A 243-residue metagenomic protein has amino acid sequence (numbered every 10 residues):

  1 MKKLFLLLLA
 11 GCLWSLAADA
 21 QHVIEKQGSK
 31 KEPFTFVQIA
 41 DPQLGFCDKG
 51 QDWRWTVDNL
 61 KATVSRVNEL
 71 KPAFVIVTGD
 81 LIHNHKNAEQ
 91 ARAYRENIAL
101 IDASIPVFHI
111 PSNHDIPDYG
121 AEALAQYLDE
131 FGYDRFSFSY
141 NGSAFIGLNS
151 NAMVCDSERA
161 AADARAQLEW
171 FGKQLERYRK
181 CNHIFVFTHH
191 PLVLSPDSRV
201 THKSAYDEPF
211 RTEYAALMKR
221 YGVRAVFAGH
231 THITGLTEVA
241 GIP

Functional and structural regions predicted by a protein language model:
M1-L4: Positively charged n-region of N-terminal signal peptides that target proteins for export
L6-S15: Bacterial N-terminal signal peptides
D19-A91: N-terminal active-site segment of His-dependent metallophosphoesterases
H22-G28, N87-H183, S204, P209-A225 (+1 more regions): Extended active-site neighborhood of metal-dependent phosphoesterases/phosphodiesterases
D41, G79-D80, S112-N113, H189 (+1 more regions): Active-site glycine-centered loops adjacent to acidic/histidine catalytic or metal-binding residues that shape
L44, I82-H83, D115, L192 (+1 more regions): Short active-site segment of divalent metal-dependent hydrolases/proteases that encodes the spacing between
C47-G50, D156-E158, P196-V200: Short acidic, glycine/proline-rich loop/turn micro-motifs
Y178-P196: Short acidic, glycine-rich surface-loop motifs adjacent to enzyme active sites
